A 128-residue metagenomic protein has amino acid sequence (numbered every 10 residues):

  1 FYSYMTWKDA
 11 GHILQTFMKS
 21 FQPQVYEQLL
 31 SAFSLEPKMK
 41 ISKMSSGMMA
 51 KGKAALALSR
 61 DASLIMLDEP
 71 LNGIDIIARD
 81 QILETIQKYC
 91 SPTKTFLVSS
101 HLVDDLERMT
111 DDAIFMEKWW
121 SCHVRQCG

Functional and structural regions predicted by a protein language model:
F1-K53: ABC-family P-loop ATPase nucleotide-binding domains
I65-E69, I74: Catalytic Walker B motif of ABC-type/P-loop ATPase nucleotide-binding domains
R79-P92: Helical segment within the ABC ATPase nucleotide-binding domain
S99-H101: H-loop/switch region of ABC-family ATPase nucleotide-binding domains
L106-R108: A short, surface-exposed alpha-helical micro-motif characterized by mixed small hydrophobic and charged/polar residues
V124-R125: ABC ATPase "signature
